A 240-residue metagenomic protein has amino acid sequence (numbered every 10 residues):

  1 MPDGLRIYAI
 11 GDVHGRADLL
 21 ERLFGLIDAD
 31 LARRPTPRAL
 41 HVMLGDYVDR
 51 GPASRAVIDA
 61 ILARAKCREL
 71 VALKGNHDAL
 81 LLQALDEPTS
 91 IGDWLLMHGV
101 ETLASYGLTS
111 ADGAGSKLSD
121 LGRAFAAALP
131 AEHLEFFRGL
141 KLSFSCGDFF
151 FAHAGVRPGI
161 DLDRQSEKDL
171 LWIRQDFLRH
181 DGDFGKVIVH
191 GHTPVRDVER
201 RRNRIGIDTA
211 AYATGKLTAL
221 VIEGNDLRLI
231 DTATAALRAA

Functional and structural regions predicted by a protein language model:
M1-I58: N-terminal active-site segment of His-dependent metallophosphoesterases
G4, T36-R38, C67, G147 (+1 more regions): A general structural motif
I10-G11, V42-G45, V71-G75, V187-T193 (+1 more regions): Active-site neighborhood of phospho(di)ester-bond hydrolases with catalytic His/Asp-centered motifs
H14-G15, D49, A79, V156 (+2 more regions): Short, glycine/acidic-enriched loop or turn micro-motifs at the edges of active sites
Y47-I61, Q83-S90, E199-R200: Metal-dependent catalytic neighborhoods of phosphoester/phosphodiester hydrolases
V57-C67, E132-G139: Catalytic-core regions built around general acid/base machinery
R68-E101: Active-site HxH/HxHxD metal-binding segment of metal-dependent hydrolases
D86, M97-A104, L108-G206, A210-K216 (+1 more regions): Acidic, His/Gly-enriched loop-helix segments that form or flank divalent-metal centers in metallo-dependent hydrolases
